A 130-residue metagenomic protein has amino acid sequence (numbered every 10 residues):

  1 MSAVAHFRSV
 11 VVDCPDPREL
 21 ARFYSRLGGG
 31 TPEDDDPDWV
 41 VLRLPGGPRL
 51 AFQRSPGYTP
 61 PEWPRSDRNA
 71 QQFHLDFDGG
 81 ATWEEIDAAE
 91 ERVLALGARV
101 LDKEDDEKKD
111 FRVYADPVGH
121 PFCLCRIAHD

Functional and structural regions predicted by a protein language model:
M1-D34, R43-R99, A115-D130: Glyoxalase I/VOC metalloenzyme domain signal
D36-D38, D106-D110: Short acidic/glycine-enriched loop/turn segments that link adjacent beta-strands
G57-Y58, D105-E107: Short beta->alpha connector loops
